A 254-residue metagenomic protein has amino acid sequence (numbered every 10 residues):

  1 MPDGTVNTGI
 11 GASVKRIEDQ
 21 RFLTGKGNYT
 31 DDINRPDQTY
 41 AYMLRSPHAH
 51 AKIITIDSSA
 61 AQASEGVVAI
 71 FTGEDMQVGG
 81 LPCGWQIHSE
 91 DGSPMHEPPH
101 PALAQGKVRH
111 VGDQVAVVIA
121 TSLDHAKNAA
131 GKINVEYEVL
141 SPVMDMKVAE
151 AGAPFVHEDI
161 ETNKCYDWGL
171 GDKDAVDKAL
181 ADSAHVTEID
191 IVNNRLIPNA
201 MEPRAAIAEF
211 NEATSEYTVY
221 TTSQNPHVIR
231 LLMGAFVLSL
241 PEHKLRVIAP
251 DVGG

Functional and structural regions predicted by a protein language model:
M1-T162: Flexible, low-hydrophobicity surface segments
P36, P241-K244: ATP-dependent carbohydrate kinase catalytic cores
Y40, R109-V111, E209-T218, V252-G253: Short, surface-exposed connector motifs at secondary-structure boundaries
I70, L170-A179: Predominantly extracellular/luminal regions of secreted and cell-surface proteins, especially disulfide-bonded
M76, S223-P226, D251-G253: Acidic, glycine-rich active-site loops and adjacent beta-strand->loop/helix elements that engage anionic groups
V176-L238: Conserved beta-alpha junction segments in alpha/beta enzyme cores
H243-D251: Beta-strand segments within the central parallel beta-sheet cores of soluble alpha/beta enzyme folds
